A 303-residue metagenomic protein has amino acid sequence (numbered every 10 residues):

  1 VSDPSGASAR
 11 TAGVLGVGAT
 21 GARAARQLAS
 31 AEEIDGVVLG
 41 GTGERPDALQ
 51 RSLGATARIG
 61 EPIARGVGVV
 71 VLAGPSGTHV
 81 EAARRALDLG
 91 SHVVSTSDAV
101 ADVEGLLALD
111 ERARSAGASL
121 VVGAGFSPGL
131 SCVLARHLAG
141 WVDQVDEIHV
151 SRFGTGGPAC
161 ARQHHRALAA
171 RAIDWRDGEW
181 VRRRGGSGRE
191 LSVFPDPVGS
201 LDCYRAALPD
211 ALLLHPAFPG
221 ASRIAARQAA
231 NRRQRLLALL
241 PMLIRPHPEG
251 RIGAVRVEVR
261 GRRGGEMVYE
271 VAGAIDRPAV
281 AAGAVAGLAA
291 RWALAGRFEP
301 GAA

Functional and structural regions predicted by a protein language model:
L15, G140-E270: Active-site-lining helix/loop region of Rossmann-like oxidoreductase modules
T20-G21: Hydrophobic/small residue at the entry helix of a nucleotide-binding pocket
I34-Q50: NAD(P)-binding Rossmann-fold cofactor-contacting core
T56-G66: Short acidic low-complexity segments
G68-A73, V93-V94: N-terminal Rossmann-like NAD(P) cofactor-binding module of classical short-chain dehydrogenase/reductase
R85-E104: ADP-ribose/adenylate-binding Rossmann-like module
D98-L120: Rossmann-fold NAD(P)-binding glycine/threonine-rich loop
I252-A303: C-terminal helical cap and adjacent loop that interface with cofactors, partners, or active-site loops
